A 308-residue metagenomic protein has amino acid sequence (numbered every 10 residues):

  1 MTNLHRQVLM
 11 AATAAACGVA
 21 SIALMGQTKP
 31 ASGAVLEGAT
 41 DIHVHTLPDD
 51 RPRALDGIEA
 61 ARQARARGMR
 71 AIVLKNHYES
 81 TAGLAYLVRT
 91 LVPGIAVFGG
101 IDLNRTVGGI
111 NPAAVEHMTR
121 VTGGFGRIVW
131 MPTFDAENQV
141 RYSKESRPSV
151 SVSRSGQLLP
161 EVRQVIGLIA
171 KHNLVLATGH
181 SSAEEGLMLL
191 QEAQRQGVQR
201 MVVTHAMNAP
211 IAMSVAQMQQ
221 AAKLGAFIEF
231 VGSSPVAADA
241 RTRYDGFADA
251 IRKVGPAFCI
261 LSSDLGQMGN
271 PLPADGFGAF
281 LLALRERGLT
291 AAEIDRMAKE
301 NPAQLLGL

Functional and structural regions predicted by a protein language model:
M1-A15: Bacterial N-terminal signal peptides that target proteins for export
L9, G276-L308: Mid-to-C-terminal alpha-helical segments outside catalytic/metal-binding sites
T28-I95: An N-terminally biased module of ancient metal coordination in phosphate/nucleic-acid-related enzymes
V35, A85-G94, H117-G124, G167 (+3 more regions): Acidic (Asp/Glu)-rich catalytic clusters
A39-D41, A71, A96-F98, G126-W130 (+4 more regions): Structural preference for beta-strand elements that scaffold enzyme active sites
G108-V203: Extended substrate/RNA-proximal surfaces in nucleic-acid metabolism proteins
G167, H172-G179, A183-R243, I260: Catalytic pocket-lining loop regions of alpha/beta-barrel enzymes, especially the amidohydrolase/enolase/GH5 lineages
P256-P273: Short acidic/histidine-rich active-site segments
